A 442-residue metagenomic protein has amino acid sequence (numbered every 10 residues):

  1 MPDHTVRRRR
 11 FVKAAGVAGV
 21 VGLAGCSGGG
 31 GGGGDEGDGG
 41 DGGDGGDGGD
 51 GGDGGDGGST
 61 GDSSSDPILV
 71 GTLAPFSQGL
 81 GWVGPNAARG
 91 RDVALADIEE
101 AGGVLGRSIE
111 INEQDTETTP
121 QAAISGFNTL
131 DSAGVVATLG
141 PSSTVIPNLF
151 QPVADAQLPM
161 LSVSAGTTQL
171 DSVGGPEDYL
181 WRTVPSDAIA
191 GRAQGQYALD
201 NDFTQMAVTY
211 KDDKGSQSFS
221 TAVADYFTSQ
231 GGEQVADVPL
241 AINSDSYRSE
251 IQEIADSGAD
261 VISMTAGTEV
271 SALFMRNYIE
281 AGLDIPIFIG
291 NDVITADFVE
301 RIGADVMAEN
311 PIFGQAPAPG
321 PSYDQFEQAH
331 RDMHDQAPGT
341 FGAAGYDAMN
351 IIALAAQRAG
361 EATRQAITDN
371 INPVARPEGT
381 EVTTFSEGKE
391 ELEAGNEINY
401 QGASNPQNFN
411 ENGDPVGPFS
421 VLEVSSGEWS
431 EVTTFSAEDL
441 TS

Functional and structural regions predicted by a protein language model:
M1-S65: Haloarchaeal acidic low-complexity proteome signature biased toward cell-envelope/secretome components but also
D56-T72, G102-S108, L199-T204: Immediate post-signal peptide segment of exported/extracytoplasmic ligand-binding proteins
D62-R91, Q114-P120, S142-S143, T209-Q217 (+1 more regions): Extracytoplasmic "Venus flytrap"
R89-I111, S229-G232: Signal peptide-proximal N-terminal region of secreted/periplasmic/extracellular or secretory-lumen proteins
S108-S132, A190-A193, L240-I254, S322-D324: Structural motif
I124, N128, S132-V238, P286-E309: Extracytoplasmic ligand/sensor domains, especially the bilobed periplasmic-binding protein
Y278-M349, Q357, A362: Extracellular/periplasmic periplasmic-binding protein-like sensory domains
D335-G339, A355-W429: Segments of small-molecule ligand-sensing domains
